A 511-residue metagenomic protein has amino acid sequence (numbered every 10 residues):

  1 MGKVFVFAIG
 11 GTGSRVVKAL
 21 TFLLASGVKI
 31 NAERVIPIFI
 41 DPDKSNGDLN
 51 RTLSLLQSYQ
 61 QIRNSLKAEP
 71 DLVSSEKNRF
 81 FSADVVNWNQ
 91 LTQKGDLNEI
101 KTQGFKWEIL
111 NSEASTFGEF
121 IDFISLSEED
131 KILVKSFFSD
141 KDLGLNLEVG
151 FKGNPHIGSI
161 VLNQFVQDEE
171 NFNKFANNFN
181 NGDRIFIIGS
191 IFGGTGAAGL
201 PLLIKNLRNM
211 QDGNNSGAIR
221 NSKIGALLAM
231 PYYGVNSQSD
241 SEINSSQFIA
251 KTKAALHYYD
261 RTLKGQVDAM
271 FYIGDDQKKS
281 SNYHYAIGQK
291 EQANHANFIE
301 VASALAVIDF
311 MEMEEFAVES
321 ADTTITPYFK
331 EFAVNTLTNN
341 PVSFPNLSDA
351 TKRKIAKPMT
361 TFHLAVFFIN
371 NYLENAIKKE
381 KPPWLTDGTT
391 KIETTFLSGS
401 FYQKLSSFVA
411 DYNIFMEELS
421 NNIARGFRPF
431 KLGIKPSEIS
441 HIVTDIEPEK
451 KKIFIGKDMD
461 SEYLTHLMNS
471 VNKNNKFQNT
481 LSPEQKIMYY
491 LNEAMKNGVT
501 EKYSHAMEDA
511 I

Functional and structural regions predicted by a protein language model:
M1-A25, K29-D183, D212-I511: Terminal, contiguous helix-loop blocks that mediate binding/assembly
I9, S190-A197: Short, glycine-rich nucleotide/cofactor-binding loops
S14-K18, G194-P201: Short glycine/serine/threonine-rich phosphate/pyrophosphate-binding segments that cradle anionic phosphate groups
F186-I188: Structural motif
A198-Q211, A226: Extracytoplasmic, non-cytosolic globular domains
